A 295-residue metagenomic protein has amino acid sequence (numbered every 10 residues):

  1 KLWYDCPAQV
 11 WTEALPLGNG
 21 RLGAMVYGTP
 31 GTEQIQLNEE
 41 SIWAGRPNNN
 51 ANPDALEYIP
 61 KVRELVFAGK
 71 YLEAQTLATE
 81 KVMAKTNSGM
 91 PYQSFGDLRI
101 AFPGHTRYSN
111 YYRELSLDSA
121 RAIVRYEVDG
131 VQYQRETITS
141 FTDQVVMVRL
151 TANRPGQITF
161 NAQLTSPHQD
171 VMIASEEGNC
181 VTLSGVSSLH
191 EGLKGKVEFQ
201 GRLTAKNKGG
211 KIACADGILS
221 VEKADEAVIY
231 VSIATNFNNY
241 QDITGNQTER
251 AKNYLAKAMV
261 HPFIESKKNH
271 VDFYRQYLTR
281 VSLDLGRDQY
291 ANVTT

Functional and structural regions predicted by a protein language model:
K1-T295: Aromatic-residue-lined binding/catalytic grooves and analogous aromatic/hydrophobic interfacial grooves in multimeric
